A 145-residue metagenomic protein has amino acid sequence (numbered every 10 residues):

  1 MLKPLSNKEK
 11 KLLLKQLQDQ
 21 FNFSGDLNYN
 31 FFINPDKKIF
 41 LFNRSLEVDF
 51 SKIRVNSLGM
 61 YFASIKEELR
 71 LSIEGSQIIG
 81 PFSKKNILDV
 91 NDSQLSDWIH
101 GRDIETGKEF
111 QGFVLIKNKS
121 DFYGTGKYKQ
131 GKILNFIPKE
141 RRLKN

Functional and structural regions predicted by a protein language model:
M1-N145: Polybasic, low-complexity RNA-engagement segments
